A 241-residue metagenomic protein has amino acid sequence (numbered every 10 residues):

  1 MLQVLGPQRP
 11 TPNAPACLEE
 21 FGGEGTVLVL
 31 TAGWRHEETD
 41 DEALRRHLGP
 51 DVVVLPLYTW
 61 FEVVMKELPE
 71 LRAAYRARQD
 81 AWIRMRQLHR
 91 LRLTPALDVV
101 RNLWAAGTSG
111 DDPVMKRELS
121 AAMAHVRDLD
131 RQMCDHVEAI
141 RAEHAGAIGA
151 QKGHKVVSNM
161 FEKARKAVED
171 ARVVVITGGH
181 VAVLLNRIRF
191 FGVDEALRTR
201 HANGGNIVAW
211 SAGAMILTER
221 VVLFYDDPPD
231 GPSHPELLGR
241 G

Functional and structural regions predicted by a protein language model:
M1-A182: Extended, subdomain-level signal for the structured scaffold at the beginning of enzyme domains
A167, T177-H180, L185-N206, W210-G241: Class I SAM-dependent methyltransferase SAM-binding "motif I" and its flanking Rossmann-like core
